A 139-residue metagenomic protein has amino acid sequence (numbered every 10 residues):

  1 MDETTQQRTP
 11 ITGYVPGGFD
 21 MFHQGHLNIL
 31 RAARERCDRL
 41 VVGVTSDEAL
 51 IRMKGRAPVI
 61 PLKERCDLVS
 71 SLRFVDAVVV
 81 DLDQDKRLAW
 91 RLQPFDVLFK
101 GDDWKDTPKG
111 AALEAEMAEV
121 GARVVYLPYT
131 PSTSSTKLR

Functional and structural regions predicted by a protein language model:
M1-R139: Nucleotidyltransferase catalytic core that binds NTPs
